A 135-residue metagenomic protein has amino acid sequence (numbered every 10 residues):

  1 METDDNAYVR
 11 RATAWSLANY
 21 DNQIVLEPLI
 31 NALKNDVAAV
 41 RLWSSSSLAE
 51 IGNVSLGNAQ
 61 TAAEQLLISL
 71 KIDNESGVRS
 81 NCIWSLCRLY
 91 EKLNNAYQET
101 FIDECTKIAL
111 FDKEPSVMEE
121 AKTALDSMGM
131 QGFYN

Functional and structural regions predicted by a protein language model:
M1-E2, N22-K34, L56-L70, N94-A109 (+1 more regions): Amphipathic alpha-helical scaffolding segments comprising HEAT/armadillo-like alpha-solenoid repeats
D5-N6, D36-V37, N74-E75, K113-E114: Short inter-helical turns and helix N-cap capping residues of alpha-solenoid HEAT/ARM repeat scaffolds
Y8-N22, N31, L42-L56, G77-N95 (+1 more regions): Structural detector for internal amphipathic alpha-helices that build alpha-solenoid repeat scaffolds
L17, N35, Q65-L66, I72 (+1 more regions): Compositionally biased non-globular segments, especially hydrophobic aliphatic-rich helices of signal peptides
R41, K107-K113: Short, mixed-charge aromatic SLiMs
T61, N74-G77, T100, S116: Residues within HEAT/ARM-like alpha-solenoid scaffolds
